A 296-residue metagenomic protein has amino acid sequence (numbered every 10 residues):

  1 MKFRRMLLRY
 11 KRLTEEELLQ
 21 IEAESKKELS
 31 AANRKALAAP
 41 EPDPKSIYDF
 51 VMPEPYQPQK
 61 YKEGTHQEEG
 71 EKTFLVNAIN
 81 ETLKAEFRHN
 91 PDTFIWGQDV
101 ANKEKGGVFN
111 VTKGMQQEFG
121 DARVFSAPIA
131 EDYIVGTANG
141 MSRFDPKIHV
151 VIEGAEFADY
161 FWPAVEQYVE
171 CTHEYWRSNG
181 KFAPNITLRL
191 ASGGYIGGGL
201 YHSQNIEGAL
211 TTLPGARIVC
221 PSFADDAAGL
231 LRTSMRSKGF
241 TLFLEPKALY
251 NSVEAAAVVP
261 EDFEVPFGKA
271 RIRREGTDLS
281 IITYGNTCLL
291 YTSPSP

Functional and structural regions predicted by a protein language model:
M1-P44: Active-site or pore-adjacent capping/gating segments
Y48-L249: Thiamine diphosphate
F94, S280-I282: Conserved beta-strand elements of the Class I
F240, T277-S280: Conserved active-site beta-strand-loop modules that form the wall/rim of enzyme catalytic pockets and either contain
L244, I282-T283: Short, conserved beta-strand edge motifs with alternating hydrophobic and charged residues
K247-R271: Aromatic-enriched
Y291-P296: Conserved small/polar residues in nucleotide/adenosyl-binding loops
